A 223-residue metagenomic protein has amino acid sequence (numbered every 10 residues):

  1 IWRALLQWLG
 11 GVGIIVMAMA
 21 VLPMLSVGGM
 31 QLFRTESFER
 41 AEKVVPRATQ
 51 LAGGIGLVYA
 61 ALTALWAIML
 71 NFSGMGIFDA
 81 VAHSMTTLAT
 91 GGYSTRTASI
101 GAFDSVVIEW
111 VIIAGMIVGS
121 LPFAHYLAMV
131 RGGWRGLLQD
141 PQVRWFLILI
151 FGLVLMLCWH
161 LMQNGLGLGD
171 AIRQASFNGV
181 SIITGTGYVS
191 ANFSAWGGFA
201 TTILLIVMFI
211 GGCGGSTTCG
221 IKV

Functional and structural regions predicted by a protein language model:
I1-V223: Membrane-proximal intracellular helices of multi-pass ion channels
